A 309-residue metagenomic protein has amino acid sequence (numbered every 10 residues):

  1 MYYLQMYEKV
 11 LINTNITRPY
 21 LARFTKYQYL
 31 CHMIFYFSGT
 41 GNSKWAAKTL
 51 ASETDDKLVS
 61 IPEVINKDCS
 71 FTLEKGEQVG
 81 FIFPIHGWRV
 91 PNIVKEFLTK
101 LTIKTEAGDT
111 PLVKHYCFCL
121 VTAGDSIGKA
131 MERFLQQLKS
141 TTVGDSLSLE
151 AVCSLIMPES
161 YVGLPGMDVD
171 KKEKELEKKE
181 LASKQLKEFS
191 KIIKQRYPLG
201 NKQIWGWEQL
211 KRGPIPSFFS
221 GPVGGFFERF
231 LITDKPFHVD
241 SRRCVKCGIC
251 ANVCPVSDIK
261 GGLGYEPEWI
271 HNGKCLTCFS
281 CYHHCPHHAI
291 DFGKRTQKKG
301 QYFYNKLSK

Functional and structural regions predicted by a protein language model:
Y2-Y3, Y7-I12, P19, R23 (+1 more regions): Short, positively charged and aromatic/hydrophobic N-terminal segments
K9-L11, L21, L58, T142 (+1 more regions): Detector for intrinsically disordered, low-structure N-terminal pre-sequences
Q28-L30, E74-G76, L112-K114, T233 (+2 more regions): Residue-level preference for short coil/turn positions at secondary-structure junctions
I34, S38-A46, S52-I65, L73-F83 (+2 more regions): FMN-binding flavodoxin-like domain, especially the glycine-rich phosphate-binding loop
I215-V256: Acidic, Ser/Thr-rich low-complexity intrinsically disordered segments
V239, V245, I249-L276, S280-Q297: Iron-sulfur cluster-binding cysteine motifs and their immediate structural context in ferredoxin-like electron-transfer
Y302-L307: Active-site-proximal loop/hinge segments that shape catalytic or ion-binding/gating pockets
